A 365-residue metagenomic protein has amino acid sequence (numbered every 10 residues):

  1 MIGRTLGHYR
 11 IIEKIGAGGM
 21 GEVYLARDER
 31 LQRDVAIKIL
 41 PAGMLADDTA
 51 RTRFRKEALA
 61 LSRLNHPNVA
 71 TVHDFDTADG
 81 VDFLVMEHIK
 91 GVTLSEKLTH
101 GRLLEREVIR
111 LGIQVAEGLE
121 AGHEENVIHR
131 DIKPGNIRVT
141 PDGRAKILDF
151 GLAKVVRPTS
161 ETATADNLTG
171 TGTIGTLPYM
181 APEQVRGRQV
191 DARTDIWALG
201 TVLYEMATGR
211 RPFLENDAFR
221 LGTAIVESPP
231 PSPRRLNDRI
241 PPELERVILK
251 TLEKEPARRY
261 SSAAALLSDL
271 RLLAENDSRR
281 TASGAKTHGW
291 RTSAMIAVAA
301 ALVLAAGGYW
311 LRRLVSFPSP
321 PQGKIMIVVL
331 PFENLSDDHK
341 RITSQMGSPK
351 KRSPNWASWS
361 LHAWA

Functional and structural regions predicted by a protein language model:
I12-G18, V23: Protein kinase glycine-rich loop
Y24, F219, R291-A294, Y309-A365: Acidic, proline/glycine-rich low-complexity intrinsically disordered segments
R27, R55, L59, E87-K90 (+9 more regions): C-terminal lobe helix-coil module of Hanks-type protein kinase domains
R27-D34: Conserved N-lobe loop of protein kinases adjacent to the ATP-binding glycine-rich P-loop
P41-R63: AlphaC helix of the eukaryotic protein kinase fold
L45-T49, P141-R186, N216: Activation segment of protein kinases
F75: Activation-segment/catalytic-loop signature of the eukaryotic protein kinase fold
D79-T93, K97: Conserved short submotifs of the Hanks-type protein kinase catalytic core that shape the nucleotide-binding pocket
